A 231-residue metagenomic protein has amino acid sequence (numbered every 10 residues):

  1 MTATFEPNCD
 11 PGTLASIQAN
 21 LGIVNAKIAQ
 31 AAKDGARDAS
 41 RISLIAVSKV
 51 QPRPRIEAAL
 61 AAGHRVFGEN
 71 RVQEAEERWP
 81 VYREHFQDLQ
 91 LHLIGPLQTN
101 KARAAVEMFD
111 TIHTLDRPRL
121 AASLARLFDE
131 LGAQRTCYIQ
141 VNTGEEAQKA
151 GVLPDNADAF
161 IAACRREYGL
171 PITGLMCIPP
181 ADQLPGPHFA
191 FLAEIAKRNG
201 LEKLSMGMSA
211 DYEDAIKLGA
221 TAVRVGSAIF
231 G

Functional and structural regions predicted by a protein language model:
T2-K203, M208-A210, I216-L218: Conserved alpha/beta-domain cores
H113, A220-G231: Gly/Pro- and small hydrophobic-enriched strand-loop and loop-to-helix capping segments that sit at the rims
